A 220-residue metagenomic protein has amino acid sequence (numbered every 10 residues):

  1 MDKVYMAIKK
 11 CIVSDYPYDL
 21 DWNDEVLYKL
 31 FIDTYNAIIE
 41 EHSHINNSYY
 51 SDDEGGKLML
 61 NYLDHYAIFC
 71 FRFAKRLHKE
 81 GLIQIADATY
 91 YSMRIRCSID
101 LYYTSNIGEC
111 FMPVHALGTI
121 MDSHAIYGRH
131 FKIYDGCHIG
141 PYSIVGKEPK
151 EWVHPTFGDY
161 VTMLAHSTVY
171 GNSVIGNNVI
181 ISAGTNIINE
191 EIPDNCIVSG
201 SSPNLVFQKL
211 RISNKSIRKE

Functional and structural regions predicted by a protein language model:
M1-R94, S213-E220: Terminal amphipathic alpha-helical/low-complexity segments used for targeting or macromolecular assembly
R94-L210: Structural signal for interior beta-strand "rungs" in well-ordered beta-sheet cores of soluble enzyme domains
